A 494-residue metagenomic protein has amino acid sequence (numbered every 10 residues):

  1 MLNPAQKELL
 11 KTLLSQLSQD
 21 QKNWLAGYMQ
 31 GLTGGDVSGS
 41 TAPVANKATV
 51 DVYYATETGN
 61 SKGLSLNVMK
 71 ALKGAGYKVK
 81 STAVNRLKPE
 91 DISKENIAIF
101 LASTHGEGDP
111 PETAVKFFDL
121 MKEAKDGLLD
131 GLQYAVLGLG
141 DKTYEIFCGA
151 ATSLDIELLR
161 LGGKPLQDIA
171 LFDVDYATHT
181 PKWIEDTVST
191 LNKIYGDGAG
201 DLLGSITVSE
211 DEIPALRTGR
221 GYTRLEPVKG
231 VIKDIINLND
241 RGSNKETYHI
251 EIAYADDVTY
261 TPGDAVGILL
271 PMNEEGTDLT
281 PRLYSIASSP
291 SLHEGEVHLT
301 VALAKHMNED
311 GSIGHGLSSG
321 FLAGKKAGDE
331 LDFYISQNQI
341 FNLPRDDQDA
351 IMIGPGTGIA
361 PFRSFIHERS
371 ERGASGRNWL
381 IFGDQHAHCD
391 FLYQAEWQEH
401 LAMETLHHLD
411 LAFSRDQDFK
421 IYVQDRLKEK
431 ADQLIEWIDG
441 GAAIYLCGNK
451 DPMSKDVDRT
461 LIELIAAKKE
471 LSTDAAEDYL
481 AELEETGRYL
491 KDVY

Functional and structural regions predicted by a protein language model:
M1-Y494: FNR-like FAD-binding dehydrogenase module
